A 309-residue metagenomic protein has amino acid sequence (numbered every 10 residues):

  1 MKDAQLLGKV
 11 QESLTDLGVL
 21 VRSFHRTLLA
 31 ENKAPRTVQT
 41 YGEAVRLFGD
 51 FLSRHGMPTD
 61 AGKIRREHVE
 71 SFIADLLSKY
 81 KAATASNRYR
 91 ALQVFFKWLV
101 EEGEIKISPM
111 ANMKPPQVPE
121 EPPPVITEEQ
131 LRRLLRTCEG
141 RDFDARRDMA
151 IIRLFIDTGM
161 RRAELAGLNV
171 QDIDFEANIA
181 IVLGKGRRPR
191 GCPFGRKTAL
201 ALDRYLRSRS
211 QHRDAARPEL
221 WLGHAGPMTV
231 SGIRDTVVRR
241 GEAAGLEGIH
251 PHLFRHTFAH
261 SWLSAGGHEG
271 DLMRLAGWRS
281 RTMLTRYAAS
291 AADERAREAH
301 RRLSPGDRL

Functional and structural regions predicted by a protein language model:
M1-L309: Conserved catalytic core of the tyrosine transesterase superfamily
